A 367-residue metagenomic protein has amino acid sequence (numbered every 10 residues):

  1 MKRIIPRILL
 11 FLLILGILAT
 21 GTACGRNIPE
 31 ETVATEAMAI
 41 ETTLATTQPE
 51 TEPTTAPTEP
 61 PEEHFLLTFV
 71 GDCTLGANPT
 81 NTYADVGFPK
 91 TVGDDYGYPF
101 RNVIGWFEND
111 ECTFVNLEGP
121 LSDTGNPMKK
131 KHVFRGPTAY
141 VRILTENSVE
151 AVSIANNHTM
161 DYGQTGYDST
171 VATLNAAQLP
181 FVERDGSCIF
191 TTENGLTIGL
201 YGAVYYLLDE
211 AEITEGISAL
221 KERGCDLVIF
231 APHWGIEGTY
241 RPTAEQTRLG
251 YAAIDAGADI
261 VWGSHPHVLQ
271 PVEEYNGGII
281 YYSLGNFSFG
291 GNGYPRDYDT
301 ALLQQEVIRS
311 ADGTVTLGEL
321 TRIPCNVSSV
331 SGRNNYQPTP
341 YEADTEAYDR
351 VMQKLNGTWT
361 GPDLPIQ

Functional and structural regions predicted by a protein language model:
M1-L9: Bacterial N-terminal signal peptides that target proteins for export
L13, I17-L18, T51: Hydrophobic core
T20-A23: C-terminal motif of bacterial Sec signal peptides marking the signal peptidase cleavage site
G25-T43, E50-Q367: Acidic, metal/ion-coordinating pockets
